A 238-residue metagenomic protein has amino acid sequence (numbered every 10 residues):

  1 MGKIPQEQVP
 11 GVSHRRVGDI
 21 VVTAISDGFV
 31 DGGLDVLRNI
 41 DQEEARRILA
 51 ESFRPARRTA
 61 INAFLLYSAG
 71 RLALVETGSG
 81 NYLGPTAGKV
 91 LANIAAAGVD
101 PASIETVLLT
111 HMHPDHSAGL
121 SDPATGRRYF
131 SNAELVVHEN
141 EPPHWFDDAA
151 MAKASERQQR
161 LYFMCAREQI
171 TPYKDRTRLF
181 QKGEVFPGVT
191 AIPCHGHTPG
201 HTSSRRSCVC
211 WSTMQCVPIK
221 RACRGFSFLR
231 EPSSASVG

Functional and structural regions predicted by a protein language model:
M1-S13: C-terminal regulatory/interaction regions
G11-A97, S203-V217: Conserved beta-strand hairpin/beta-sheet module of binuclear metal-dependent hydrolase folds, prominently
D19, L66, E76, I104 (+5 more regions): Divalent metal-coordination and catalytic microenvironments
L49-R54, A124, A191-I192: Short, P/G- and charge-enriched loop/turn segments at secondary-structure junctions
A63, G84-V136: Active-site metal-binding motif and surrounding structural segment of the metallo-beta-lactamase
G88, A95-V99, S103, N132-P193 (+1 more regions): Metallo-beta-lactamase
H116-S117, V189-S203: Active-site glycine- and acidic-residue-rich loops that bind and position anionic ligands or nucleotide-like cofactors
P199-H201, R205-G238: Cap/insert and terminal regions of metallo-dependent hydrolase folds
